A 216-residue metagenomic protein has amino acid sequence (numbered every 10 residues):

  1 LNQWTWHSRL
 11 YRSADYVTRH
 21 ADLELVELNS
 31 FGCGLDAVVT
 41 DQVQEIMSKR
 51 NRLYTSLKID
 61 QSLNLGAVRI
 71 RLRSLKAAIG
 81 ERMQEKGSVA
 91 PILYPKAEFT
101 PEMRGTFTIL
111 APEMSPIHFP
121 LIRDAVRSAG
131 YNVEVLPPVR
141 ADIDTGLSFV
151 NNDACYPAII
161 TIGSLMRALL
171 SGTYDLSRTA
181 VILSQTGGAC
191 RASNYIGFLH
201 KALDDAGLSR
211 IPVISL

Functional and structural regions predicted by a protein language model:
L1-L216: An N-terminal assembly and electron-transfer interface module characteristic of large anaerobic redox and radical
